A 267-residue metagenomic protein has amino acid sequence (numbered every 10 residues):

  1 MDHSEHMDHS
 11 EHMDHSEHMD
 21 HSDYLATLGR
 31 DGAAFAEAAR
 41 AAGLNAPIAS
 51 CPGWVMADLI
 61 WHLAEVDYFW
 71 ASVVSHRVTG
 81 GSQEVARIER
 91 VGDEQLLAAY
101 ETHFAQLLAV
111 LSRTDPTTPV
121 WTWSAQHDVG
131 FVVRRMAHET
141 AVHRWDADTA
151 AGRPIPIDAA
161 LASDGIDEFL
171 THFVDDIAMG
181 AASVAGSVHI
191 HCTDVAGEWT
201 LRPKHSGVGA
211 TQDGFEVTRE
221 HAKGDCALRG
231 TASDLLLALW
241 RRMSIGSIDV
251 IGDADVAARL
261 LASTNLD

Functional and structural regions predicted by a protein language model:
M1-M19, S206-G214: Intrinsically disordered, low-complexity terminal tails and inter-domain linkers enriched for S/T/G/P/D/E
D2, D14, H18, L63-T122 (+2 more regions): Short, helix-capping/interhelical loops that line the mouth of catalytic, cofactor-, or ligand-binding pockets
D2, E17-A49, G53-A57, E65-V73 (+1 more regions): Hydrophobic, proline/glycine-rich low-complexity stretches
Y24-L28, D93-Y100, V133-M136, T140 (+1 more regions): Hydrophobic packing residues in well-ordered alpha-helices of helical domains and bundles
G43-S82, S124-M179, L235: Short, contiguous alpha-helical
F169-K204: A glycine-rich beta-turn/hairpin centered on an aromatic-Pro dipeptide
T193-T231: Acidic/His-leaning functional-site neighborhoods
E220-D267: C-terminal interaction segments
